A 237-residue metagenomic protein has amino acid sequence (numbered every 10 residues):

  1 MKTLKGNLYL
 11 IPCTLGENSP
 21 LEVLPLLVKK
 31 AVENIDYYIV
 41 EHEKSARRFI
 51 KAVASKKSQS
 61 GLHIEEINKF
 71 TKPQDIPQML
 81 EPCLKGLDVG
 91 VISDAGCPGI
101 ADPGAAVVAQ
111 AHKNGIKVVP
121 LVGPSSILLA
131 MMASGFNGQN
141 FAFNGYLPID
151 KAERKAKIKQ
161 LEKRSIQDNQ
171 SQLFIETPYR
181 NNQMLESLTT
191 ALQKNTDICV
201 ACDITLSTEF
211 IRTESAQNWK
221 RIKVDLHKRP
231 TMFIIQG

Functional and structural regions predicted by a protein language model:
M1-I67: Glycine-rich, flexible N-terminal cofactor/catalytic loop recognition
K2, G6-Y9, L87-D88, I166-G237: A contiguous loop/helix-start segment that scaffolds small-molecule binding in enzyme catalytic cores
L15-E17, D94-P98, P178-Y179, L206: Short glycine-rich anion-binding loops that position phosphate/pyrophosphate groups of nucleotides and phosphorylated
V32-Y38, G115-V119, S171-Q172: Short active-site oxyanion
K44-A46, G96-C97, S126, R180: Alpha-helix capping/helix-boundary segments
E65-K72, L147-K151: Conserved helicase motor
N68, I76-I116: Glycine/small-residue-rich loop that forms an oxyanion/phosphate-binding "nest" at active or ligand-binding sites
A106-R164: Class I SAM-dependent methyltransferase SAM-binding "motif I" and its flanking Rossmann-like core
